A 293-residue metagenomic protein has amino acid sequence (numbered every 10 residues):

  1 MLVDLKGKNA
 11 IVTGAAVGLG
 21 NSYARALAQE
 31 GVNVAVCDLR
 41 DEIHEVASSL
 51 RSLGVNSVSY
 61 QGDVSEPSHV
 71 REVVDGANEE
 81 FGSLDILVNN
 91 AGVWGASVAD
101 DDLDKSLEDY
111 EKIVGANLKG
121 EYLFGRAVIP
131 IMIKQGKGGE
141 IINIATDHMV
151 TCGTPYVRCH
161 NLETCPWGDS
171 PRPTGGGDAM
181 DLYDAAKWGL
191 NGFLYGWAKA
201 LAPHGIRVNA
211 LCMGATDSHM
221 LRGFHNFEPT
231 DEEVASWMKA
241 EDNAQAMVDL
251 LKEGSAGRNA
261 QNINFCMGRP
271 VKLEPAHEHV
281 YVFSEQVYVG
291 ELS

Functional and structural regions predicted by a protein language model:
A16-V17: Conserved glycine-rich cofactor-binding loop
E30-E45: Conserved glycine-rich Rossmann-like NAD(P)H-binding loop of the short-chain dehydrogenase/reductase
Q61-V73, L107: The beta1-alpha1 cofactor-binding region of Rossmann-like NAD(H)/NADP(H)-dependent oxidoreductases
V98-V114: Substrate-binding pocket helix/loop in short-chain dehydrogenase/reductase
G125-R126, Y195: A short, exposed helix-loop element centered on a Lys and neighboring polar residues
I142-G189, L194-Y195, K199-P203, A215: Catalytic loop of short-chain dehydrogenase/reductase
A210, P229-L292: C-terminal helical subdomain
